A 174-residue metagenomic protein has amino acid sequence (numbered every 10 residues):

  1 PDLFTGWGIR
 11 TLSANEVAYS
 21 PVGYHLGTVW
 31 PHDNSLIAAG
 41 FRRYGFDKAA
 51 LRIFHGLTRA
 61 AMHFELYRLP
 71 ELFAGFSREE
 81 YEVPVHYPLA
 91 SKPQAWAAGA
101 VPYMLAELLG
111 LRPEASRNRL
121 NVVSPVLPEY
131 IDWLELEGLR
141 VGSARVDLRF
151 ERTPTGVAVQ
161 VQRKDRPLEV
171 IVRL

Functional and structural regions predicted by a protein language model:
P1-V29, M62-V85, Y103, L109 (+3 more regions): Extended glycan-interaction surfaces of carbohydrate-active proteins
T5-W7, D47-I53, F64-P70, G110-V123: Acidic/polar loop patches that form or flank catalytic/metal-binding clefts of enzymes that bind anionic ligands
Y19-S20, N34-A39, V85-L89: Glycine- and acidic
G27-R43, K92-A106: Well-ordered alpha-helical segments within folded domains of soluble proteins
F41-R52, R117, V123-L174: Beta-rich accessory regions
A90-E137: Catalytic cores of secreted or luminal carbohydrate-active enzymes
